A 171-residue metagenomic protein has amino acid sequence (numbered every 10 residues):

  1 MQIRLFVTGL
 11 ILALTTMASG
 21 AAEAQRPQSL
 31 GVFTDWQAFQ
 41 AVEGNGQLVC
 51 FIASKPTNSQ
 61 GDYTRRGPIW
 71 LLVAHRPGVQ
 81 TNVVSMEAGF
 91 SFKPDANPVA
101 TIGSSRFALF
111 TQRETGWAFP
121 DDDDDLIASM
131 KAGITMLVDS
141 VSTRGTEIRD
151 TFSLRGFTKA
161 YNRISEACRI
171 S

Functional and structural regions predicted by a protein language model:
M1-L5, W36: Positively charged n-region of N-terminal signal peptides that target proteins for export
T8-M17: Bacterial N-terminal signal peptides
A22-S171: A generic "folded-domain core" signal
